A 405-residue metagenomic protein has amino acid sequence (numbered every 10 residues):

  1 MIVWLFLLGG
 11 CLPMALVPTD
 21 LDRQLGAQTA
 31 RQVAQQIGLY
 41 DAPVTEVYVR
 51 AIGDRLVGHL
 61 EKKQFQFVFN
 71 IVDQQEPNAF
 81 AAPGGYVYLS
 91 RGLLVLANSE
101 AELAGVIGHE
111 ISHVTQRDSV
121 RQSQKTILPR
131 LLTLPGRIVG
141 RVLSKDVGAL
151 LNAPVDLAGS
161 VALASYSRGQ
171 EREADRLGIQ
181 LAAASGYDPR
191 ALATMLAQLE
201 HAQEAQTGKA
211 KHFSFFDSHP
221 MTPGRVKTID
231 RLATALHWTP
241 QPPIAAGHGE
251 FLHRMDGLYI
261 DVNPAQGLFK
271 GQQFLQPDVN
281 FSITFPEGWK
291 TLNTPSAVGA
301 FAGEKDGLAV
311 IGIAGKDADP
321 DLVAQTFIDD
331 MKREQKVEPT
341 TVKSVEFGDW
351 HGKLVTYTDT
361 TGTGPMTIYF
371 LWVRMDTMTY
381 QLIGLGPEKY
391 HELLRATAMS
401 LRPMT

Functional and structural regions predicted by a protein language model:
W4, G10-P286, K290, T294-A297 (+4 more regions): A Zn2+-metalloprotease active-site environment signal
L8-G9, T379: Compositionally biased, intrinsically disordered low-complexity regions
I311-G312, T377-P387: Short, well-ordered beta-strand elements
V342-S344: Beta-strand-rich interaction surfaces with strong enrichment in secreted/lumenal proteins
I368-V373: Hydrophobic/aromatic beta-strand elements that line small-molecule binding cavities or substrate pockets in beta-rich
